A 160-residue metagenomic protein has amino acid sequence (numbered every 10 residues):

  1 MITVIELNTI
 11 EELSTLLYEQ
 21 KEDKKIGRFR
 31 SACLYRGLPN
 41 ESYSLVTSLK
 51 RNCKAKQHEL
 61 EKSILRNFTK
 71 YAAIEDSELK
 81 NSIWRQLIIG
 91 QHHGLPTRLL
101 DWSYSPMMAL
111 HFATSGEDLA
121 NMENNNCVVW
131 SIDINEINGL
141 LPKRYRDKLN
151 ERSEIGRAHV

Functional and structural regions predicted by a protein language model:
M1-R157: Catalytic-core elements of nucleic-acid end-processing and repair enzymes
